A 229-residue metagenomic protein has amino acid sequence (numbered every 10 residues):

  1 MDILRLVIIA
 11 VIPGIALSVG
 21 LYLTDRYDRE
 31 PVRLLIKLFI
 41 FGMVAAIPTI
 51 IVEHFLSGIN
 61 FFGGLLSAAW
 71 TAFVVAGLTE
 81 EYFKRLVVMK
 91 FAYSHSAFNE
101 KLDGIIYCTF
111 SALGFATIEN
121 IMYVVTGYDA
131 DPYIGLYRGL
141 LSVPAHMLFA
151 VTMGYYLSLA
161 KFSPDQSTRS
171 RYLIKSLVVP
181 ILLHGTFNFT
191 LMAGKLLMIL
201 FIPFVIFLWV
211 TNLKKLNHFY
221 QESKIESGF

Functional and structural regions predicted by a protein language model:
M1-F229: Hydrophobic alpha-helical segments at protein termini of multi-pass membrane proteins
